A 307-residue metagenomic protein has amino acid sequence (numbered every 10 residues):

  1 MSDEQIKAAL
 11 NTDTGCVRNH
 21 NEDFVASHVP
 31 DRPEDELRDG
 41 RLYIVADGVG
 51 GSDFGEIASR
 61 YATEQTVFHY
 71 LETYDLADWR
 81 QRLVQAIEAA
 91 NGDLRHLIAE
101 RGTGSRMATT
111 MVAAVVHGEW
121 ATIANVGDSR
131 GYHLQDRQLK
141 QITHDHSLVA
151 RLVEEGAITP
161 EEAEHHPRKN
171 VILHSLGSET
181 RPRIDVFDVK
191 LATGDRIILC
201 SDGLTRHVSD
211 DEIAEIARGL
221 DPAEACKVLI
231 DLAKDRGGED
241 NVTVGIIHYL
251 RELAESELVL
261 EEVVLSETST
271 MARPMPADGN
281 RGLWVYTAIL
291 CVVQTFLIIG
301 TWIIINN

Functional and structural regions predicted by a protein language model:
M1-N307: PP2C/PPM-type serine/threonine phosphatase catalytic domain
